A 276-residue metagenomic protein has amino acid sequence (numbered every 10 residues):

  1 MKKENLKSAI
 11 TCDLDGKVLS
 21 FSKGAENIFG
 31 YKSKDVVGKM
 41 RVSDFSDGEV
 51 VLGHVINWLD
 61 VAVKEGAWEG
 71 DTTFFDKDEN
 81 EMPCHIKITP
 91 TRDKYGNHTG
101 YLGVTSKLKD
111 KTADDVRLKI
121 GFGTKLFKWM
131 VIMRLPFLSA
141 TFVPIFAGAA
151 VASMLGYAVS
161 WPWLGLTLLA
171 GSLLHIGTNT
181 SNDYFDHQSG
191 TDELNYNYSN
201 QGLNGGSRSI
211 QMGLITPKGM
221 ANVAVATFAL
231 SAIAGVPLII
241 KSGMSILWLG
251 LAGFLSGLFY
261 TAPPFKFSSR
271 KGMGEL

Functional and structural regions predicted by a protein language model:
V18-S20: Conserved hydrophobic beta-strand signature of PAS-family and PAS-like sensory domains
A25-V37: PAS/PAS-like sensory domain cap-loop motif
D35-E49: PAS-family sensory/regulatory domains
D47-E81: Terminal output helix/cap of sensory domains in signal transduction proteins
I86-I88, T105: Sensory-domain boundary capping and coupling elements
G96-L108: PAS-family sensory domains
M130, N200, G206-L276: Intramembrane alpha-helical segments
Y157-S181, W248-L251, L255-G257: Membrane-embedded alpha-helical segments that form the functional core of polytopic membrane enzymes, especially those
